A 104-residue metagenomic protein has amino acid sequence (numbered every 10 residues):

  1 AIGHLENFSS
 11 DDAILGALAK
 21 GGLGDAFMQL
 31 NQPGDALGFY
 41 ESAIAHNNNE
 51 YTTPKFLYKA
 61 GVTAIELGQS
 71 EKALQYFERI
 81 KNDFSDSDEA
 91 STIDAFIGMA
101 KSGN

Functional and structural regions predicted by a protein language model:
N7-A17, I44-T53, I80-I93: Short solvent-exposed coil/turn linkers within tandem alpha-helical repeat scaffolds
E89-N104: Extracytoplasmic/luminal low-complexity segments enriched in Pro/Gly and acidic/polar residues that act as flexible
